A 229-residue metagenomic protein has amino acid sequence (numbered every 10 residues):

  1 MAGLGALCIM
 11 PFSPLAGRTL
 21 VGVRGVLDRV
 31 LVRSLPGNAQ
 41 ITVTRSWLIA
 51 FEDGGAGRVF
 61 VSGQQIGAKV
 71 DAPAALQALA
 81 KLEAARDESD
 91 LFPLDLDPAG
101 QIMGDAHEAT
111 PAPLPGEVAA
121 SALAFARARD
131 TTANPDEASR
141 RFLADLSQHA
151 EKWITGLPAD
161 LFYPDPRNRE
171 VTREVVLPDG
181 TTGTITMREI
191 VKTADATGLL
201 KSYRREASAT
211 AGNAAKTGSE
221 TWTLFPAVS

Functional and structural regions predicted by a protein language model:
M1-A16: N-terminal export signals
F12-K81, R86-E88, Q148-S229: Acidic, serine/threonine-rich low-complexity disordered tracts
A68, A78-H107, P111-L114: Internal, hydrophobic cores of structured domains that mediate oligomerization or house catalytic pockets within large
D97-T182: Solvent-exposed helix/loop surface patches that form functional interfaces
